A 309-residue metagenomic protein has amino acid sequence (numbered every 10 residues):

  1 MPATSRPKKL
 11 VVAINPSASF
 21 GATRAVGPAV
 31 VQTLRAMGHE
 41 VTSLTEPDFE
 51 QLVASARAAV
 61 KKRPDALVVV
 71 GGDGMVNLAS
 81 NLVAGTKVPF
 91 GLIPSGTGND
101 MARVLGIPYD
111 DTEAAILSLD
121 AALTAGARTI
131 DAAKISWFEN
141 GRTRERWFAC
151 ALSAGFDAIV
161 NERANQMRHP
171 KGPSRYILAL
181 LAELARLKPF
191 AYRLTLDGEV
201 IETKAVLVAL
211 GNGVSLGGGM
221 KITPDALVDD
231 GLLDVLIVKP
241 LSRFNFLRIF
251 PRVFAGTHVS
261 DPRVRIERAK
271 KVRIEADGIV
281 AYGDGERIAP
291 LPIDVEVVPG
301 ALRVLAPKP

Functional and structural regions predicted by a protein language model:
M1-L67, N77, L117-D120: ATP/NTP phosphate-donor binding region
P2, T23, L196, E202 (+2 more regions): ATP/nucleoside-binding phosphotransfer catalytic cores, i.e., glycine-rich phosphate-binding loops
V11, R35-M37, L44-E46, G85-P89 (+1 more regions): Catalytic core of DAGKc-family lipid kinases
P16, V70-G72, I93-S95, N212: Glycine-rich beta-strand-to-loop/alpha-helix junction loops that act as flexible
M75-V88: Short Gly/Thr/Asp-enriched flexible loops that form oxyanion-binding sites at enzyme active sites
S153, D157, A209-T223, R287: Glycine-rich phosphate/pyrophosphate-binding beta-alpha loops
R168-Y176, L216-G219, P224-N245: Gly/Ser/Thr-rich active-site loops/lids in small-molecule metabolic enzymes that frequently grip phosphoryl groups
